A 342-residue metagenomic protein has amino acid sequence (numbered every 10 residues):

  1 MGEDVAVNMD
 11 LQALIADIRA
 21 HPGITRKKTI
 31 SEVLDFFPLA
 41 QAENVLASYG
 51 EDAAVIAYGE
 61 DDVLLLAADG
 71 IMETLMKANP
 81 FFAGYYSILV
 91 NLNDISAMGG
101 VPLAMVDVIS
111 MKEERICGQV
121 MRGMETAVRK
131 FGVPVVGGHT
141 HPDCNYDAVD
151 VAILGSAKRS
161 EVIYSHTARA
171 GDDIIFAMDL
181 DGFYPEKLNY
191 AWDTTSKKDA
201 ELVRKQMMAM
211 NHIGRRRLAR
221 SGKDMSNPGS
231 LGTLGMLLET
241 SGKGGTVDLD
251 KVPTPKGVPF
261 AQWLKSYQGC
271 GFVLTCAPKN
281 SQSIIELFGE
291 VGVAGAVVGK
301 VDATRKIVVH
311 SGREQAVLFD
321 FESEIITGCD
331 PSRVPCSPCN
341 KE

Functional and structural regions predicted by a protein language model:
G2-I88, L92-A97, E161, R169-D173 (+1 more regions): N-terminal glycine-rich phosphate/pyrophosphate-binding loops that anchor nucleotide-derived ligands and cofactors
G2-L11, V291-E342: Acidic, Ser/Thr/Pro-rich beta/coil linker or hinge segments at domain junctions
V45-S48, H141, M225, G244-P255 (+1 more regions): Beta-strand->loop->alpha-helix junctions that form or flank phosphate-binding loops in nucleotide-handling enzymes
V63-L64, I71-E73, V101-L188, S281 (+2 more regions): Glycine-rich anion-binding loops of enzyme active sites
N79-V106, Q119-K130, M208-G214, S230-M236: Small-aliphatic-rich amphipathic alpha-helix that forms the alpha element of a beta-alpha
E186-L202: Short, compositionally biased
A200-G269: Active-site-proximal betaalpha loop/short-helix elements that scaffold phosphoryl/nucleotidyl transfer chemistry
T275-Q282: Helix N-cap motif at beta-to-alpha junctions
